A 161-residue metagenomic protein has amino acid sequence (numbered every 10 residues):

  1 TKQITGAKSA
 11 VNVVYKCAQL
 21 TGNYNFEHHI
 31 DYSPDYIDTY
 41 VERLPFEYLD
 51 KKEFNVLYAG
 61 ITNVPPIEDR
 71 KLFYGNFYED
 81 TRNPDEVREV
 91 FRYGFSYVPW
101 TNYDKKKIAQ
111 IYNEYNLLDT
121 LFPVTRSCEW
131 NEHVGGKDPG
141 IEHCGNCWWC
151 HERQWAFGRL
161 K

Functional and structural regions predicted by a protein language model:
T1-K161: Nucleotide-activated chemistry modules centered on ATP-dependent adenylation/adenylyltransferase
